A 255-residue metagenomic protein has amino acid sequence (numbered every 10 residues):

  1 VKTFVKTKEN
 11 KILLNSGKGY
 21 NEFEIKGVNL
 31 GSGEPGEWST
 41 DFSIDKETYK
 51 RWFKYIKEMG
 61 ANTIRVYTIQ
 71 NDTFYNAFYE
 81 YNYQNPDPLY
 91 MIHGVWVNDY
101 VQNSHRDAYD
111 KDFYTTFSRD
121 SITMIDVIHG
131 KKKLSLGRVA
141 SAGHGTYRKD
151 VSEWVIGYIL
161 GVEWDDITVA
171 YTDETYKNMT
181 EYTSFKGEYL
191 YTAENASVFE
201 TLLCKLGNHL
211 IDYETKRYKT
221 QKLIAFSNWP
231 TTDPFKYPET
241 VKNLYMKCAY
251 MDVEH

Functional and structural regions predicted by a protein language model:
V1-K6, K133-G137: Short coil-to-helix leader/linker segments, especially the first N-terminal amphipathic alpha-helix with its helix
K2-Y83: Active-site-adjacent substrate/metal-binding segments within catalytic domains of carbohydrate-active enzymes
R65, P86-H255: Active-site region of glycoside hydrolase catalytic domains
